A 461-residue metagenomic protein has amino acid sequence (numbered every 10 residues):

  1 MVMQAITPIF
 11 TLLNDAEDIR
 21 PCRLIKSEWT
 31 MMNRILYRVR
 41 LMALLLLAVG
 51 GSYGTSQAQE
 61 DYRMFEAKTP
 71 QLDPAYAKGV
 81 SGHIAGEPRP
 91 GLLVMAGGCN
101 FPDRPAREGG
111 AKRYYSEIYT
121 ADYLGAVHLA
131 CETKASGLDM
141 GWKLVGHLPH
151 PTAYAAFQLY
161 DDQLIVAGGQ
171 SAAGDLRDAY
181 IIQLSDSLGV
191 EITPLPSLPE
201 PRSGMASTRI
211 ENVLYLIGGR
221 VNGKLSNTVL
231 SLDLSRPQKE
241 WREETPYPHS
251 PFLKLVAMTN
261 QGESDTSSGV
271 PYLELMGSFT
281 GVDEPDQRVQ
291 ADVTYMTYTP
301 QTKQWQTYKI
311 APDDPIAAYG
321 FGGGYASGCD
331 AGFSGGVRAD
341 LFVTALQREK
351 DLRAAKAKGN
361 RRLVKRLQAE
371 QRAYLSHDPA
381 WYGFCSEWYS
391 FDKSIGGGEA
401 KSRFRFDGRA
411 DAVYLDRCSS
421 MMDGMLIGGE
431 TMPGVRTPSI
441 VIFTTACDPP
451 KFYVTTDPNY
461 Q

Functional and structural regions predicted by a protein language model:
V2-T7: Extreme N-terminal basic, low-complexity initiation segments that serve as generic localization/processing leaders
T11, D15-A16: Short hydrophobic alpha-helical segments enriched in small aliphatic residues
M32-A43: Bacterial N-terminal signal peptides that target proteins for export
M42-G51: Bacterial N-terminal signal peptides
Y53-Q57: Sec/Tat signal peptide C-region and signal peptidase I cleavage site
A58-Q461: Kelch-like beta-propeller repeat domains
